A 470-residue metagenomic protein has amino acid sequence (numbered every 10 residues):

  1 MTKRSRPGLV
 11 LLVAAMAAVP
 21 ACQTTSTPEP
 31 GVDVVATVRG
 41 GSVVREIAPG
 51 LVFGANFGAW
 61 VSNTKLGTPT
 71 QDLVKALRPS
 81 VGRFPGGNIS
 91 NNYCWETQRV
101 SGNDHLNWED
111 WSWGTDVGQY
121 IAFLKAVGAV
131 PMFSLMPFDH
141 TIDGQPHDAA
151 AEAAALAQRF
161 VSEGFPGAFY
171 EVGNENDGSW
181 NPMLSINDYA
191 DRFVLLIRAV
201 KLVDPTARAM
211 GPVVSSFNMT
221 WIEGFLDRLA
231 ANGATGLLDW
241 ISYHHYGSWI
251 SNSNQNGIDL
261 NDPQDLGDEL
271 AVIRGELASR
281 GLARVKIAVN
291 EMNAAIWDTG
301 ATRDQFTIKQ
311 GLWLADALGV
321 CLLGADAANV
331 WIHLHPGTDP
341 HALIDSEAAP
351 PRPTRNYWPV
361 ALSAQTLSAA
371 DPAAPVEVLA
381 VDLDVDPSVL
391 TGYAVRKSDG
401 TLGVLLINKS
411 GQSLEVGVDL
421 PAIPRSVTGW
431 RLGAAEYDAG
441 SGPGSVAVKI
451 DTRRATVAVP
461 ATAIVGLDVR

Functional and structural regions predicted by a protein language model:
M1-L11: Bacterial N-terminal signal peptides that target proteins for export
V10-P20: Bacterial N-terminal signal peptides
C22-V172, D177-N218, E223, N232-L237 (+5 more regions): Non-catalytic accessory regions flanking glycosidase/transglycosidase catalytic cores in CAZymes
S112-G114, S248-D298: Glycoside hydrolase catalytic-domain groove-lining segments
D177, H244, A294-I296: Short, active-site-adjacent cap segments at secondary-structure transitions
L229: Adenylate-forming
L237-I250: Long, well-ordered, tryptophan-enriched scaffold segments
